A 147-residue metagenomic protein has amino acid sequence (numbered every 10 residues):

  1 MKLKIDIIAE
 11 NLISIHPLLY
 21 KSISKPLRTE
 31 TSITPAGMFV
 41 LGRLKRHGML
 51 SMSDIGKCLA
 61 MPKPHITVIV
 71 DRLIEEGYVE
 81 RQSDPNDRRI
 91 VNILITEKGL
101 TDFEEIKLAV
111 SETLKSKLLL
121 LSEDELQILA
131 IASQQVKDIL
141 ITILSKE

Functional and structural regions predicted by a protein language model:
M1-L3, K21, D124-E147: C-terminal regulatory/oligomerization modules of transcriptional regulators
M1-T31: N-terminal leader segment of winged-helix/HTH proteins
L12, L41-L44, S133: Hydrophobic structural patches
K21-P62: N-terminal helix-turn-helix DNA-binding core of bacterial DNA-binding proteins
I69: Residues within the DNA-recognition helix of helix-turn-helix
R72-I131: Charged, amphipathic alpha-helical coiled-coil/dimerization segments
